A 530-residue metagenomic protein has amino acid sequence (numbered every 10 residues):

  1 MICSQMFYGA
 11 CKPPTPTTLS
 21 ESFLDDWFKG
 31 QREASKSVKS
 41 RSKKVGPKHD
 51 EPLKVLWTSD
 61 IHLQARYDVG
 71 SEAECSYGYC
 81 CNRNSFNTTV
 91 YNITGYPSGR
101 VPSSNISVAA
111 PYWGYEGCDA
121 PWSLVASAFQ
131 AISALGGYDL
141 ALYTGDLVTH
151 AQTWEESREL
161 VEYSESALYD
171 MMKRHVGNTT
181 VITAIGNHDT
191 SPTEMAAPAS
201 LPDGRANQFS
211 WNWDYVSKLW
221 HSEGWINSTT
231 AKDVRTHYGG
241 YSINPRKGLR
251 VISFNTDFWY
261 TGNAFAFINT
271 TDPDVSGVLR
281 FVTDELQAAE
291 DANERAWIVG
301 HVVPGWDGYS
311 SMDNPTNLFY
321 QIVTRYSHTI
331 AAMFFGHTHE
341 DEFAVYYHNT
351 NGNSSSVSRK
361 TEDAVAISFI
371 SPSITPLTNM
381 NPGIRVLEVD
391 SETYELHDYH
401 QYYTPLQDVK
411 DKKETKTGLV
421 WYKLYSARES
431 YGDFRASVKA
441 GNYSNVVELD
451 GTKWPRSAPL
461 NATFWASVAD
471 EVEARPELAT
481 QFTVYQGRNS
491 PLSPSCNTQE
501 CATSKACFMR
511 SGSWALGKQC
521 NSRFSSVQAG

Functional and structural regions predicted by a protein language model:
S4, A10-S133, D139-Y143, G204-R250 (+3 more regions): Metal-dependent phosphoesterase/phosphodiesterase active-site architecture
W57-S59, D139-D146, G177-N187, W297-H301 (+3 more regions): Active-site neighborhood of phospho(di)ester-bond hydrolases with catalytic His/Asp-centered motifs
A65, T149-Q152, T183-E194, Y260-G262 (+3 more regions): Active-site environment of divalent metal-dependent phosphoester hydrolases
S107, P111, G117-N207: Core catalytic region of metal-dependent phosphoesterases/phosphodiesterases, especially metallo-beta-lactamase-like
I132-G136, D170-T180, E223-W225, P245 (+2 more regions): A structural motif corresponding to the C-terminal end of an alpha-helix and its immediate exit/capping segment
M195-Y215, Y309-V323, N351-S356: Short, electropositive alpha-helical surface patch
Y260-R280, Q287-F335, V345: Active-site-proximal segments of metal-dependent phosphoesterases and phosphodiesterases across multiple
